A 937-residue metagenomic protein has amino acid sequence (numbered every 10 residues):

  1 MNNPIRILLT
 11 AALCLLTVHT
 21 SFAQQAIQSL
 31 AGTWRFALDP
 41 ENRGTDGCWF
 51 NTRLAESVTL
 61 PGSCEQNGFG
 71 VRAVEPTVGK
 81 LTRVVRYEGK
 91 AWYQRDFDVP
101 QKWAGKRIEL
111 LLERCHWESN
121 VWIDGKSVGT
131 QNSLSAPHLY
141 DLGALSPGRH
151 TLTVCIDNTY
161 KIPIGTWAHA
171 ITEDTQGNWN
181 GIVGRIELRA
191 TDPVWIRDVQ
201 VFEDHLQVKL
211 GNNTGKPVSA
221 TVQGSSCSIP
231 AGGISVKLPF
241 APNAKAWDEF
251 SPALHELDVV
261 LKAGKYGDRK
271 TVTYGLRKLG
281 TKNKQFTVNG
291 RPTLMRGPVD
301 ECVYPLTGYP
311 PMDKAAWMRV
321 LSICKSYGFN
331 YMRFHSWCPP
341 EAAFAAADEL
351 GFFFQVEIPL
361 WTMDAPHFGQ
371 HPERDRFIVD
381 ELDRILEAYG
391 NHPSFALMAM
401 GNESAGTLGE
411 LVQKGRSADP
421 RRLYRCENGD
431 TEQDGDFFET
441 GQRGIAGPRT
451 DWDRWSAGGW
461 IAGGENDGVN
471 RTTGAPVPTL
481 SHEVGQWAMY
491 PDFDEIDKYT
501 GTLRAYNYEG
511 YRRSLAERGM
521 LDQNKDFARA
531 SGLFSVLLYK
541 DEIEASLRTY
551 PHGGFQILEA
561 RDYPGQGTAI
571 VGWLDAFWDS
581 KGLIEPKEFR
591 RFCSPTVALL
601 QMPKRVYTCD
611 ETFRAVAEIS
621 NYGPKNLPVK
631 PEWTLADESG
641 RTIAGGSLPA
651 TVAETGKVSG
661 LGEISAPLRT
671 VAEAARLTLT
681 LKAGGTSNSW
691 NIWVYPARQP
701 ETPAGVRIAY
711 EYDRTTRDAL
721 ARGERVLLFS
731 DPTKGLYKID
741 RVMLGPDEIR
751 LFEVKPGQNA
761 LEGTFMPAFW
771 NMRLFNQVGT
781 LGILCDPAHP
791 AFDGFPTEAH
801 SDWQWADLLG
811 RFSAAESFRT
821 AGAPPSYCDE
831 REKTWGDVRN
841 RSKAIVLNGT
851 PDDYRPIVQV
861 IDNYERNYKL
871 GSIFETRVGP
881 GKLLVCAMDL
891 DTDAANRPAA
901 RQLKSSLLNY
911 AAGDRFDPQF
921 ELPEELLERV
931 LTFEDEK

Functional and structural regions predicted by a protein language model:
A23-T77, C155-Y160, L907, L927-K937: Accessory carbohydrate-binding/adhesion or oligomerization-edge regions at the termini of glycan-active proteins
A37-P40, R83, E88-W195, N213 (+2 more regions): Accessory beta-strand-rich segments of carbohydrate-active enzymes
N67-V99, W103-I123, G129-T130, P193-Q200 (+6 more regions): Active-site-adjacent substrate/metal-binding segments within catalytic domains of carbohydrate-active enzymes
I123, H205-P230, V236, T612-T651 (+2 more regions): Beta-strand-rich binding/interaction modules
L321-S322, Y331-L574: Substrate-binding/catalytic cleft of secreted carbohydrate-active enzymes, primarily glycoside hydrolases
A418, L558-Y622: Aromatic-rich peripheral "rim/lid" segments of glycoside hydrolase catalytic domains that contact and position glycan
A704-F769, P880, C886, L907-Y910: Short alpha-beta junction capping motif
G735, W770-P898, F916-K937: Catalytic beta-strand/loop cores that center a nucleophilic Ser/Cys/Thr and support acyl-enzyme chemistry
